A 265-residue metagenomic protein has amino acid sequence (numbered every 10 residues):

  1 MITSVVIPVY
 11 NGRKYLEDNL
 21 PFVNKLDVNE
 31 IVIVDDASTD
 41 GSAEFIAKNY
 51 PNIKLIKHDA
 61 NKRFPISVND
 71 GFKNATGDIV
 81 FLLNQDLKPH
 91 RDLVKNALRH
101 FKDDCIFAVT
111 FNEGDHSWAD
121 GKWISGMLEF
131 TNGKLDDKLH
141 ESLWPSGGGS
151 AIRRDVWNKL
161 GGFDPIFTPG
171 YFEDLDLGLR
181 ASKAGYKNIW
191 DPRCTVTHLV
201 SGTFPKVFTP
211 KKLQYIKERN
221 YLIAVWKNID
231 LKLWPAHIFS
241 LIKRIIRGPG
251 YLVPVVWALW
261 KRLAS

Functional and structural regions predicted by a protein language model:
G12-K25: Short, well-formed alpha-helical segments that are part of the catalytic scaffolds of diverse glycosyltransferases
F22, D35-E44, A60: A conserved acidic beta->alpha catalytic loop
H58-A75: Glycine-rich, basic loop-to-helix element that forms the pyrophosphate-binding segment of sugar-nucleotide handling
V80: Short aromatic/hydrophobic "clamp" motif used to bind/position activated sugar donors
L87-K122: Conserved donor NDP-sugar-binding/catalytic core segment of glycosyltransferases
F111, I124-L143: Short, flexible, basic/aromatic active-site loop/helix in glycosyltransferases
L143-I152, V156-G161, I166-T197: A short, conserved alpha-helix in the catalytic core of glycosyltransferases
K212, I216, D230-S265: Non-catalytic, C-terminal membrane-associated alpha-helical segments of glycosyltransferases
